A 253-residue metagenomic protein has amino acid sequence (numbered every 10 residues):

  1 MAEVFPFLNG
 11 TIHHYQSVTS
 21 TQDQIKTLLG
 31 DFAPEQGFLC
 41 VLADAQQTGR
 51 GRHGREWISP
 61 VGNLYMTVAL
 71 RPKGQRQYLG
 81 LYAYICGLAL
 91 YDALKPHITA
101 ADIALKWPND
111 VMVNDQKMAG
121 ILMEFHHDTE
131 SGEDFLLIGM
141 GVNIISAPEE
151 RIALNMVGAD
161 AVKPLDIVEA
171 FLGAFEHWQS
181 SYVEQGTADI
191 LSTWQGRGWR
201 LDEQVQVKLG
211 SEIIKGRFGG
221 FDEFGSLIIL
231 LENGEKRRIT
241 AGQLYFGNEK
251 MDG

Functional and structural regions predicted by a protein language model:
M1-T99, H127, D252-G253: N-terminal lobe of the biotin/lipoate ligase/transferase fold
L8, H14, G74-R76, G80 (+2 more regions): Long, positively charged amphipathic alpha-helical accessory segments at protein N-termini or as interdomain linkers
